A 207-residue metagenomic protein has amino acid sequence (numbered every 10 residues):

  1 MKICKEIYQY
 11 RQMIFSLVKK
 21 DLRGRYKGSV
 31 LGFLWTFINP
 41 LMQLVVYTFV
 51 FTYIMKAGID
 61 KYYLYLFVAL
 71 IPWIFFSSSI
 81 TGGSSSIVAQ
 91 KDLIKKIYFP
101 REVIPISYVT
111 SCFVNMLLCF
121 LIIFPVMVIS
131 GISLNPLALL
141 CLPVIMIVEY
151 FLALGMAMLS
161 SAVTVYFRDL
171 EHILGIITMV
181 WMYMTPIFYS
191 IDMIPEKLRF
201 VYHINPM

Functional and structural regions predicted by a protein language model:
M1-M207: Hydrophobic transmembrane alpha-helices and immediately adjacent juxtamembrane helices of multi-pass inner-membrane
